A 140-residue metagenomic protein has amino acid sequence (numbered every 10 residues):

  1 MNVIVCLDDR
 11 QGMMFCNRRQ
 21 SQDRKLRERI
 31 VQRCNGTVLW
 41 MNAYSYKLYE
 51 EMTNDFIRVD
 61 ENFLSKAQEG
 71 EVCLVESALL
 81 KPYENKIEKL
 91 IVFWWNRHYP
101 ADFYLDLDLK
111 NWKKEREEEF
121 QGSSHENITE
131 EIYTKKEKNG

Functional and structural regions predicted by a protein language model:
M1-G140: Enzymes that bind and transform nitrogen-containing heteroaromatic metabolites
